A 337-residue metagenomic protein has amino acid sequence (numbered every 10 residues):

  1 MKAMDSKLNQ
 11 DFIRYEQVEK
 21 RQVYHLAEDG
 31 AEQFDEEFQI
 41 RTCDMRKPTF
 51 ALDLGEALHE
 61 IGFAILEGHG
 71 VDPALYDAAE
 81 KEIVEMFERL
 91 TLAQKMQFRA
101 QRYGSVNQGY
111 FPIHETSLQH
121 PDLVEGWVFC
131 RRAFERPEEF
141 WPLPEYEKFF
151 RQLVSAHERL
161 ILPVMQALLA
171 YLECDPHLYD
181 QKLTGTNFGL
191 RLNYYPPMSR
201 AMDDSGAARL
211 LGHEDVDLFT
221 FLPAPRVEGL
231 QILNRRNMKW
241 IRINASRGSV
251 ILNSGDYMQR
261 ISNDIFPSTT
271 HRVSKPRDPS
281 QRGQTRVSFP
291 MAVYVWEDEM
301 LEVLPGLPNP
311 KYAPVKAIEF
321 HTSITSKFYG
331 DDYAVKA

Functional and structural regions predicted by a protein language model:
M1-A337: Peripheral, non-catalytic segments flanking oxidoreductase cores
